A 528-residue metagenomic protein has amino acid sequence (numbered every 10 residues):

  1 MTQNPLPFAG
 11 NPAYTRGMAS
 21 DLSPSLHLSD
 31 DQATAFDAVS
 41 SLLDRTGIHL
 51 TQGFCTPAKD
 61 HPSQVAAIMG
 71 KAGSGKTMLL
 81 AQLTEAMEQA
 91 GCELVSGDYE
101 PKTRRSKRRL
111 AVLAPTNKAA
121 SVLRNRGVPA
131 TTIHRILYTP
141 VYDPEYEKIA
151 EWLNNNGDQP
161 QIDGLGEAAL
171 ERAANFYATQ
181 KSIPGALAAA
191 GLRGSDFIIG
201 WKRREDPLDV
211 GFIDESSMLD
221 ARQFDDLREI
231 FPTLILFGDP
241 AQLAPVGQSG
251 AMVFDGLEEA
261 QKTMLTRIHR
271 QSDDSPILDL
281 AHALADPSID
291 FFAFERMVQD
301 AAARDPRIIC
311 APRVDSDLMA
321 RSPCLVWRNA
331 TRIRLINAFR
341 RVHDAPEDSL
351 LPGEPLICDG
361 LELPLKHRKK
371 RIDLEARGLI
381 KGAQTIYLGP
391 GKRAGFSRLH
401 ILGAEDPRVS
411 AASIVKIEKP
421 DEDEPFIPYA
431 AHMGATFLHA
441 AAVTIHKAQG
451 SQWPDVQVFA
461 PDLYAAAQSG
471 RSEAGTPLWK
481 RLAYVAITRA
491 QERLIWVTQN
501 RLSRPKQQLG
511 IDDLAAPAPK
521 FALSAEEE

Functional and structural regions predicted by a protein language model:
P7-G10, Y14: Short, positively charged and aromatic/hydrophobic N-terminal segments
T15-L26, A38, A67-M69: Conserved adenine-nucleotide phosphate-binding loops and their immediately adjacent elements
S25-F54: N-terminal pre-P-loop "Q-motif" helix
G47, F54, A58-P62, L94-V95 (+3 more regions): Conserved helicase motor core of P-loop NTPases
A58-N154, D158-Q159, D163-M297: ASCE P-loop NTPase helicase motor core
S74-A81, A130-I133, T139, D274 (+1 more regions): Core RecA-like ATPase module of SF1/SF2 helicases and allied nucleic-acid translocases
E215-S217, A311-D317, T436-T444: Phosphate-interacting basic helix/loop segments used at nucleotide- and nucleic-acid interfaces
